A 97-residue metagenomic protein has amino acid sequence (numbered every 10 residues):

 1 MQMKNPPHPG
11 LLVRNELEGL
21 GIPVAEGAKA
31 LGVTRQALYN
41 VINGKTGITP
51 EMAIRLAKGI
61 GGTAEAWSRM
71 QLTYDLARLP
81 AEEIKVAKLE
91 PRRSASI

Functional and structural regions predicted by a protein language model:
M1-I22, R69: A short, Lys/Arg-rich alpha-helix, primarily the initiator
E16, A30, V41-G44, M70: Residues in the recognition helix of alpha-helical DNA-binding motifs
I22-N40: Short alpha-helical DNA-recognition segment
T34, K45, I60, Q71-Y74: The DNA-recognition helices of helix-turn-helix-type DNA-binding domains
K45-K58: Short, basic-rich loop-to-helix N-cap that marks the start of a DNA-contacting helix
E65-I97: Short, charged recognition helix plus adjacent turn of helix-turn-helix-like nucleic-acid-binding domains
